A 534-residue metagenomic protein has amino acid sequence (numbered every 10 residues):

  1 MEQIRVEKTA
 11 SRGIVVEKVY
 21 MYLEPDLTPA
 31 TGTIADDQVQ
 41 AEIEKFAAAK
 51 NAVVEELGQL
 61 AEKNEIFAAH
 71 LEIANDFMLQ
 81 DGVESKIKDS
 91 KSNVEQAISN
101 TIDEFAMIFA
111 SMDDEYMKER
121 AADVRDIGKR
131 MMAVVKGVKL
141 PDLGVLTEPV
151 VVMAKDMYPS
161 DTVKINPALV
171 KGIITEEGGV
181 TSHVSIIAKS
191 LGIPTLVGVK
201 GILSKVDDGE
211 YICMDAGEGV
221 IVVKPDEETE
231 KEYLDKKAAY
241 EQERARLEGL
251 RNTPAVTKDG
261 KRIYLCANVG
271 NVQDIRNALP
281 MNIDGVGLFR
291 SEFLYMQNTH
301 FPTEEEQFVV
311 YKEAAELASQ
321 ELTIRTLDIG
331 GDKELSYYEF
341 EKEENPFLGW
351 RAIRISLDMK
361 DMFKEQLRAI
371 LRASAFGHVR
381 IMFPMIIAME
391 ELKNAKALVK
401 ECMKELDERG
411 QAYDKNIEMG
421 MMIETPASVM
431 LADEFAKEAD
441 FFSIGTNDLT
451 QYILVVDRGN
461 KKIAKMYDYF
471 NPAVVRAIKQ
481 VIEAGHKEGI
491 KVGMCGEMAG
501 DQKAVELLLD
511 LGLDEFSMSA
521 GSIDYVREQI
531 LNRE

Functional and structural regions predicted by a protein language model:
M1-L317, L322-I329, M359, L367 (+5 more regions): Non-catalytic, soluble scaffold/interaction modules
R244-E534: Conserved alpha/beta-domain cores
